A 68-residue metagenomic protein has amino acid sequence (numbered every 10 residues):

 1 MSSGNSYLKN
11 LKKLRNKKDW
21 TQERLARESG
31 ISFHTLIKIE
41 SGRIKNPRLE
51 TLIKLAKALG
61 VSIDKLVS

Functional and structural regions predicted by a protein language model:
M1-K17: A short, Lys/Arg-rich alpha-helix, primarily the initiator
N5, K9, F33, L49-L52: Short alpha-helical elements of helix-turn-helix
K12, I37-K38, V67: Key DNA-contacting residues within the recognition helix of helix-turn-helix
L14, R48-L49: Short, Lys/Arg-enriched C-terminal cap helix and immediately downstream tail that follows
N16, R27, K57: Alpha-helical residues within the helix-turn-helix
W20-K38: Short alpha-helical DNA-recognition segment
E50-K65: DNA major-groove recognition helix of helix-turn-helix/homeodomain DNA-binding modules
